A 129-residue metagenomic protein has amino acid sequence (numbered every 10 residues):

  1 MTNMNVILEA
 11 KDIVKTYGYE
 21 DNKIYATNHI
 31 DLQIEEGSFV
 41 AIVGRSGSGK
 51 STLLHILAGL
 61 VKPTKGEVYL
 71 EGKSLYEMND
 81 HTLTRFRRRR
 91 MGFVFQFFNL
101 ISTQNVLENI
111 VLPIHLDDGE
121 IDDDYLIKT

Functional and structural regions predicted by a protein language model:
D21, L75-G92: ABC ATPase NBD coupling module
V43-R45: The feature captures the beta-strand-to-loop junction immediately N-terminal to the Walker
A58: Helix-to-loop junction immediately C-terminal to a conserved catalytic motif
G66-S74: Conserved ABC transporter NBD signature motif
K73-S74, I121-T129: Conserved ABC ATPase "signature" region
Q104-P113: Short coil-to-helix segment of the ABC ATPase nucleotide-binding domain corresponding to the Q-loop/switch region
